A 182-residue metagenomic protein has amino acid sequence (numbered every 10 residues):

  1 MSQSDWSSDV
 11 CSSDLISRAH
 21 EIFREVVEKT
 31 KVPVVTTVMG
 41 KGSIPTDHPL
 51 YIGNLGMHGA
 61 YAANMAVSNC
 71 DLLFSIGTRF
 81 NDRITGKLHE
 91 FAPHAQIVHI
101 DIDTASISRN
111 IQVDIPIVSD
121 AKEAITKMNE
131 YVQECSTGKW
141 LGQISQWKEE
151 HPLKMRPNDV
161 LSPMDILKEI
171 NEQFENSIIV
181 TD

Functional and structural regions predicted by a protein language model:
M1-W6, V10: Single conserved hydrophobic/aromatic residue that forms the stacking wall/gate of nucleotide- or nucleobase-binding
S7-S8, V26, V67-N69, E169-N176: Glycine-rich phosphate/diphosphate-binding loops that line cofactor/substrate pockets in enzymes
D9-C11, S75-G77, D101, D182: Short beta-strand segments
D14-V98: Glycine-rich, anion-gripping cofactor-binding loops and their flanking helix/strand elements in enzyme active sites
H94-D182: Phosphate/pyrophosphate-binding active-site segments
